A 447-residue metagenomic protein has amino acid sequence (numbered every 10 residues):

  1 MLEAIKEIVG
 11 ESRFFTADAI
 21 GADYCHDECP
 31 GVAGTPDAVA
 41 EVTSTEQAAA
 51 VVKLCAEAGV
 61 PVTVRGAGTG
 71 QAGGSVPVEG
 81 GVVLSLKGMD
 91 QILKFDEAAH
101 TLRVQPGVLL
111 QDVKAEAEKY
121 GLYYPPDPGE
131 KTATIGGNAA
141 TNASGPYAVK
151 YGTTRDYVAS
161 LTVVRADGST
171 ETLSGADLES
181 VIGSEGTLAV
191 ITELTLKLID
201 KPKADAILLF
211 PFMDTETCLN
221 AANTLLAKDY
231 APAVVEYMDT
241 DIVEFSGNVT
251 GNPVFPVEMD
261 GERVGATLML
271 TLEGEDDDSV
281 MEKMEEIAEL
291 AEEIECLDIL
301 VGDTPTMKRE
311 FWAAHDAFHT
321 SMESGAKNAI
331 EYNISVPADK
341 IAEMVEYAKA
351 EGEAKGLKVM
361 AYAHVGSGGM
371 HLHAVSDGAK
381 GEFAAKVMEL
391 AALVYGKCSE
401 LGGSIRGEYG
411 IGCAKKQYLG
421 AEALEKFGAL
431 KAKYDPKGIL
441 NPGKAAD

Functional and structural regions predicted by a protein language model:
M1-E28, E57-V60, L290-K308, E400-L401 (+2 more regions): N-terminal accessory segments
M1-K53, G70-H100, I242-V254, T306-I330 (+1 more regions): N-terminal flexible segment immediately upstream of the FAD-binding catalytic core in FAD-dependent oxidoreductases
T16-Y24, L209-P211, L219-L390, K397 (+1 more regions): C-terminal substrate-recognition/cap domain of FAD-linked oxidoreductases
G66-T69, M89, G129, Y237-T240 (+1 more regions): Short, ordered loop/turn segments at secondary-structure junctions
Q91-A98, L102-E236, I439-N441: FAD-binding subdomain of flavoenzyme oxidoreductases
A363, S404-I411, P442-A446: Short acidic/histidine-rich active-site segments
K415-D447: Activity-critical C-terminal alpha-helical subdomain
